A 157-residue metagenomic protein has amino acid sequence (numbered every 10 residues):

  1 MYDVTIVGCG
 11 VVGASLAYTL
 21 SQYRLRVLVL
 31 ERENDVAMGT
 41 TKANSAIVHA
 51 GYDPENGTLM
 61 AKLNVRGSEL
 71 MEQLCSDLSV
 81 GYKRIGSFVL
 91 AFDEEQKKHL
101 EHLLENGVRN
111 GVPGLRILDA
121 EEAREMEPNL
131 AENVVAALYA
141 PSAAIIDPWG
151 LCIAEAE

Functional and structural regions predicted by a protein language model:
Y2-V29: N-terminal Rossmann-like FAD-binding beta1-loop-alpha1 element of flavoenzymes
L16, M71, L103, A154-E155: Aromatic/hydrophobic pocket-lining residues that form π-stacking "cages" and hydrophobic walls in ligand
L20, K42-S45, K62, L103-E105 (+2 more regions): Short, glycine/charged-enriched secondary-structure capping and boundary segments
S21-A43: Glycine-rich FAD pyrophosphate-binding loop
E33-D35, A123, E155: Short beta-to-alpha linker loops that shape the active-site pocket of alpha/beta-hydrolase fold enzymes
A46-M126, V135: Dinucleotide-binding Rossmann-like beta1-alpha1 core, especially the glycine-rich loop that anchors the ADP
L138-E157: Helical element adjacent to the flavin cofactor pocket in flavoenzyme catalytic cores
